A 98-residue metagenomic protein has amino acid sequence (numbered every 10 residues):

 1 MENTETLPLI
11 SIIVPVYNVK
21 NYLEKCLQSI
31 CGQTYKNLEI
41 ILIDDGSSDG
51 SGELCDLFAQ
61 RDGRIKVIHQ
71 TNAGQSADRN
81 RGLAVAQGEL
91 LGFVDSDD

Functional and structural regions predicted by a protein language model:
M1-G32: N-proximal low-complexity "stem/linker" segments adjacent to membrane-targeting elements
L9-I10, L38, G88: Local beta-strand N-terminus motif with an aromatic residue
L27-H69: Acidic donor-binding segment of Leloir-type glycosyltransferases
Q70-A86: Glycine-rich, basic loop-to-helix element that forms the pyrophosphate-binding segment of sugar-nucleotide handling
L91: Short aromatic/hydrophobic "clamp" motif used to bind/position activated sugar donors
D95-D98: The conserved acidic donor/metal-binding loop of glycosyltransferases
